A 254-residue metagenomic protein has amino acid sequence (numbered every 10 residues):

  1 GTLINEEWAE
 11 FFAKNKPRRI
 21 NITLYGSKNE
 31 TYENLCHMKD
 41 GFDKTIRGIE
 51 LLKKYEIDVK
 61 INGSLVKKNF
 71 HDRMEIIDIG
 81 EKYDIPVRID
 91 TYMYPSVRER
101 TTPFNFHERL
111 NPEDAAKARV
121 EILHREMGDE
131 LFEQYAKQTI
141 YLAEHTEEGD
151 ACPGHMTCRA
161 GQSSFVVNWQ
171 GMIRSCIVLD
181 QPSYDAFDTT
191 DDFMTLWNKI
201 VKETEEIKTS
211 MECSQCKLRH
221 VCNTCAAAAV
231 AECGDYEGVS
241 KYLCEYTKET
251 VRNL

Functional and structural regions predicted by a protein language model:
G1-L3: Short beta-strand->alpha-helix junction loop in the catalytic core of nucleotide-activated group-transfer enzymes
N5, R109-E113, D192, S240: Helix N-terminus capping/helix-initiation residues
N5-E6, N29, F70, E206 (+1 more regions): Structural motif corresponding to alpha-helix initiation and N-cap regions
E6-E10, I200-V201: A generic local structural motif
E10-A160, W169-Q170, R174, V178-Y184: Radical SAM enzyme [4Fe-4S]-AdoMet core and its adjacent flexible, acidic and glycine-rich loops/tails across
I85, T102-P103, E133-R252: Accessory C-terminal segments flanking Radical SAM cores
